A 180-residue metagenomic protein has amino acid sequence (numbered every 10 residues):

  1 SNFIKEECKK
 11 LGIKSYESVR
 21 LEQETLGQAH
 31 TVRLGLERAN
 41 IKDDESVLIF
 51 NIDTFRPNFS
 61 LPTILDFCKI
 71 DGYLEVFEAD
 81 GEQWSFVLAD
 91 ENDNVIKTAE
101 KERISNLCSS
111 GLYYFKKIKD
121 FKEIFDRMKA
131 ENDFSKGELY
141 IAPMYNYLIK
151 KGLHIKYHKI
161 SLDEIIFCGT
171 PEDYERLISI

Functional and structural regions predicted by a protein language model:
S1-E45: Conserved N-terminal catalytic core of the sugar/cofactor nucleotidyltransferase
F3, R33-L34, T63, P143 (+1 more regions): Alpha-helical elements of Rossmann-like donor-binding domains used by nucleotide-donor carbohydrate transfer enzymes
S15-S18, G72-Y73, Y157-K159, I165: Conserved beta-strand scaffold positions in the cores of enzyme catalytic domains, especially in NTP/NDP-utilizing
Q23-G27, E82, D163-I166: A short acidic, often aromatic-flanked loop/helix-cap motif at beta-alpha or helix-coil junctions that lines enzyme
T31-R38, L88-A89, E172-R176: Short, surface-exposed amphipathic charged segments that create phosphate/polyanion-binding patches used for binding
D43, C108-I180: Conserved alpha/beta core of the MobA/IspD/sugar-nucleotide pyrophosphorylase nucleotidyltransferase superfamily
D44-D53: Short beta-strand-to-loop acidic/aromatic patch adjacent to the donor-nucleotide binding site
F55-S135: Conserved core of the sugar-phosphate nucleotidyltransferase
